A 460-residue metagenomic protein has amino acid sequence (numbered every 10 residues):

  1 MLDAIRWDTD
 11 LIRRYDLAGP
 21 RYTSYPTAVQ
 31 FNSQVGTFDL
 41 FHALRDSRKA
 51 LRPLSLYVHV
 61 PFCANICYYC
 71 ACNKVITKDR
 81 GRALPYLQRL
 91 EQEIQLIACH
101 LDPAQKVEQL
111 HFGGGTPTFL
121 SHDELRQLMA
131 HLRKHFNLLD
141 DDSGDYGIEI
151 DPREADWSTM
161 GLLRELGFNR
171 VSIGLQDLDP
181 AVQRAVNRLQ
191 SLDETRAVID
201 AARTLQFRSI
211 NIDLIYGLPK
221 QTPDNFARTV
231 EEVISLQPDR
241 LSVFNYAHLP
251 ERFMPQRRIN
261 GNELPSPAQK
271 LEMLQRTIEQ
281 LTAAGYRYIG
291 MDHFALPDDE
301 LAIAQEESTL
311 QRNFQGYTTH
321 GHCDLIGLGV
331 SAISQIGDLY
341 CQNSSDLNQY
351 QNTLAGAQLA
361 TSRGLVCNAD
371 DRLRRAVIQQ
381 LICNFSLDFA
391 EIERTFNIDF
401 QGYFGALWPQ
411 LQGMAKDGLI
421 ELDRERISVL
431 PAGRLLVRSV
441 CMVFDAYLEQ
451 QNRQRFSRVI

Functional and structural regions predicted by a protein language model:
M1-L54, P103: Flexible, acidic/Gly-rich N-terminal and inter-domain linker regions that tether and position cofactor-handling modules
D46, I76-C99, K106-Q401, R455 (+1 more regions): C-terminal scaffold of the Radical SAM
R52-L87, P180: Canonical Radical SAM [4Fe-4S] cluster-binding loop centered on the CxxxCxxC motif and its immediate flanking residues
V182, E306, I427-F444: Short, cationic-aromatic polyanion-contact patches
F400-G413: Short amphipathic alpha-helical interaction segments
A415-E425: A short, conserved structural fragment
R434-I460: Short, amphipathic alpha-helical interaction segments positioned at domain boundaries
